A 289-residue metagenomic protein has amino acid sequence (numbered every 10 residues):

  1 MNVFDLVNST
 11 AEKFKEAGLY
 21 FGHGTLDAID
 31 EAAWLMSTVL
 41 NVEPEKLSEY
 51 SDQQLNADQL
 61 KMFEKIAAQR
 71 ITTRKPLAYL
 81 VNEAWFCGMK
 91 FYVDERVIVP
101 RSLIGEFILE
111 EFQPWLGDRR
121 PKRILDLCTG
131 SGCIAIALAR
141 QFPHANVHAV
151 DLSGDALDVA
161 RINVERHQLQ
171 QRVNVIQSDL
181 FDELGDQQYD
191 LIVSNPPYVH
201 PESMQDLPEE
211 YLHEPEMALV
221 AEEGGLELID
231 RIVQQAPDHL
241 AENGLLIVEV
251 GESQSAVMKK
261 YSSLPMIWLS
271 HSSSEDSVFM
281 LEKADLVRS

Functional and structural regions predicted by a protein language model:
M1-C87: N-terminal auxiliary segments of SAM/dcSAM-dependent transferases
A17-F21, E111-R119, L240: Alpha-helix termini
L35, R74, I104, I134 (+3 more regions): Residue-level signal for inorganic ion chemistry
N41, V97-I98, Y198: Active-site/binding-pocket entry motifs
E49-S51, K61-P143, L152-V159: SAM-dependent Rossmann-like transferase core, predominantly class I methyltransferases with a strong bias toward
F107-E110, H144-N146, V150-S289: S-adenosylmethionine
